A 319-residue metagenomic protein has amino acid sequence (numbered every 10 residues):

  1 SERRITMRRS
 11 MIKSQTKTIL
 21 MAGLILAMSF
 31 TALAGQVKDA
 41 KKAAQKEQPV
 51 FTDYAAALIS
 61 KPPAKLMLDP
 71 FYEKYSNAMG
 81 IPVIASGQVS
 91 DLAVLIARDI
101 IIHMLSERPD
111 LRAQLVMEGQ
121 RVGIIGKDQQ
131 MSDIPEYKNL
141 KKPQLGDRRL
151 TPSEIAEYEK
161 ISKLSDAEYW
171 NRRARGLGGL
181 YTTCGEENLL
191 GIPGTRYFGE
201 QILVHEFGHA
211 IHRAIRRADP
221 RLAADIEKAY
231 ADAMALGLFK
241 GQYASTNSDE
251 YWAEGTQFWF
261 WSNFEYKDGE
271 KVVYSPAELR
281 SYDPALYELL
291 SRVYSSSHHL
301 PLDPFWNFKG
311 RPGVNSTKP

Functional and structural regions predicted by a protein language model:
S1-T6: Short, Lys/Arg-enriched N-terminal segments with co-localized hydrophobic residues within the first ~10-30 amino acids
R8-L20: Bacterial N-terminal signal peptides that target proteins for export
R8-S10, G35-D39: Short Lys/Arg-rich cationic patches that frequently serve as NLS/NoLS or arginine-rich RNA/DNA-binding motifs
M21-T31: Bacterial N-terminal signal peptides
V37-I100, S106: N-terminal module-boundary/linker segments of secreted carbohydrate-active enzymes
Y75-N77, L115-E118, A244-W252: Extracellular/periplasmic catalytic domains that process cell-envelope and extracellular macromolecules
A78-P82, S86, S90-D232, G269-V272: Acidic/His-rich structured neighborhood in mature extracellular/periplasmic domains
I84, K142-P143, I155-E187, P193 (+2 more regions): Metalloprotease/metallohydrolase-associated module, dominated by Zn2+-dependent proteases
